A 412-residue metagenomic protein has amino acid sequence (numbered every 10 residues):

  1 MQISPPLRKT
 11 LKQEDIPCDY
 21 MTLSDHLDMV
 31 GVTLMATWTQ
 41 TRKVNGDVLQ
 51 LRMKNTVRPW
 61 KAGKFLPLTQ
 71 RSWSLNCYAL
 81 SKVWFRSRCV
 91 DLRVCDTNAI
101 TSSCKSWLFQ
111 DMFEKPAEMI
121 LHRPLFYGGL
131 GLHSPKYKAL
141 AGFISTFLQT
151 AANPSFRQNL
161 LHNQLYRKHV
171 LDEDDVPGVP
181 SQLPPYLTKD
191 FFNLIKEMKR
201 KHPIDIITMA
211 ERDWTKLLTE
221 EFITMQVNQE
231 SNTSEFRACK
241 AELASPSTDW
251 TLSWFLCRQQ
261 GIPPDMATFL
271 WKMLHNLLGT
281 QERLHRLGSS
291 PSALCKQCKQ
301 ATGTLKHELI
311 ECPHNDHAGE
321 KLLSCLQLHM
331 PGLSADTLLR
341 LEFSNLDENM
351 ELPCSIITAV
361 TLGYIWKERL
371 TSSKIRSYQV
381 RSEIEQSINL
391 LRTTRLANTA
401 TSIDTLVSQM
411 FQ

Functional and structural regions predicted by a protein language model:
M1-D25: Short, conserved micro-motifs composed of acidic
I16-L92, L148-Q149, F156, L328-S334: Basic, alpha-helical interaction scaffolds
T22, A117-H122, R237-Q412: Family-specific functional microsites
L27-T37, M53, S74, Y78-D91 (+5 more regions): Short, conserved catalytic/metal-binding micro-motifs enriched in Asp/Glu and His
T39-D47, G63-T69, L92-D96, R258-G261 (+3 more regions): Conserved, non-catalytic sequence blocks in retroelement Pol enzymes and Pol-derived host proteins
T39-Q40, K82-C95, Y137-N153, H275-L284 (+1 more regions): Short helix-capping/linker segments at secondary-structure and domain boundaries
N76, S87, D96, I100 (+2 more regions): Extended C-terminal regions of large enzymes
T97-L108, I384-I388: Short amphipathic alpha-helical coiled-coil/interface segments
